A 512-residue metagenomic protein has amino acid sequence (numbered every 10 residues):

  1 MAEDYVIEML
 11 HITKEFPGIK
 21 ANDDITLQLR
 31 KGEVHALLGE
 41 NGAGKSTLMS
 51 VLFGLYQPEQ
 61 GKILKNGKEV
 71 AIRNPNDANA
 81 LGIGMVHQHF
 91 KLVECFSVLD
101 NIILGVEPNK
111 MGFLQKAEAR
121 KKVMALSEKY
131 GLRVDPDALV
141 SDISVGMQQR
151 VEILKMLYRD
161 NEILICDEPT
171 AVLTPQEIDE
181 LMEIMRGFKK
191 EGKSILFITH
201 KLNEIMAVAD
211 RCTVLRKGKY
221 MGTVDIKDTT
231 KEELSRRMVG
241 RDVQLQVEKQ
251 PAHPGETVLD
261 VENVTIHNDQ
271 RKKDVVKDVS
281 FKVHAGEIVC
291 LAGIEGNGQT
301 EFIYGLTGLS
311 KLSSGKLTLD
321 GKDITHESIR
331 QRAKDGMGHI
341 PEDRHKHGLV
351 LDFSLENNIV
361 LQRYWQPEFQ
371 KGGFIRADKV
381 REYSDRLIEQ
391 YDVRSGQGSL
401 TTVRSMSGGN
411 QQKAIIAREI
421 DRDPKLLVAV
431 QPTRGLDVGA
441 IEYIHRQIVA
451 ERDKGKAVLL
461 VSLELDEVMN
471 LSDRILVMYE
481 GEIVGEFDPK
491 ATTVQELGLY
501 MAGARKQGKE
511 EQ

Functional and structural regions predicted by a protein language model:
A2-Q512: Glycine-rich phosphate-binding loops of nucleotide-dependent enzymes
